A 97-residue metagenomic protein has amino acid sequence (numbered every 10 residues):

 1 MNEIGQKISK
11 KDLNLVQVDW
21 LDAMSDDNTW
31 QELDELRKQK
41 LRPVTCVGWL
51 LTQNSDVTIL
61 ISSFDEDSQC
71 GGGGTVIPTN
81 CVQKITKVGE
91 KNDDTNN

Functional and structural regions predicted by a protein language model:
N2-N97: Conserved RNA-binding domains used in RNP assembly and mRNA/RNA metabolism
